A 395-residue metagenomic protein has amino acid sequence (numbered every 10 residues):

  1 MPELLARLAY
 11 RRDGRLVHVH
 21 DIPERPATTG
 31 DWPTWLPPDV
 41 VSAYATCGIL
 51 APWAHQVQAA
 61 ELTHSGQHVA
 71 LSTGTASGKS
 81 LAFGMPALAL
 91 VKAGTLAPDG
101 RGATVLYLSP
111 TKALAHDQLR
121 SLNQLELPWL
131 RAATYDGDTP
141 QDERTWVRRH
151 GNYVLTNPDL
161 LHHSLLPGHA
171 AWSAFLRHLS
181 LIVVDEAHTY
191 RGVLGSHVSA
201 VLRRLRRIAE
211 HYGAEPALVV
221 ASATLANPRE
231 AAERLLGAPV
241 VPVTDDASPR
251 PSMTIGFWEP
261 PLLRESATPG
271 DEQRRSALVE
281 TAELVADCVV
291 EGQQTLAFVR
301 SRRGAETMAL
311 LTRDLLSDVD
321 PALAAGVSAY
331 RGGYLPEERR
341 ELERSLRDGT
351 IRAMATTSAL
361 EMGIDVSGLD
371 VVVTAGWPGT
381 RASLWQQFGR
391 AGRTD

Functional and structural regions predicted by a protein language model:
P2-C47, A51-A54, Q58, H64-A70 (+3 more regions): Helicase motor core with emphasis on the C-terminal RecA-like subdomain
